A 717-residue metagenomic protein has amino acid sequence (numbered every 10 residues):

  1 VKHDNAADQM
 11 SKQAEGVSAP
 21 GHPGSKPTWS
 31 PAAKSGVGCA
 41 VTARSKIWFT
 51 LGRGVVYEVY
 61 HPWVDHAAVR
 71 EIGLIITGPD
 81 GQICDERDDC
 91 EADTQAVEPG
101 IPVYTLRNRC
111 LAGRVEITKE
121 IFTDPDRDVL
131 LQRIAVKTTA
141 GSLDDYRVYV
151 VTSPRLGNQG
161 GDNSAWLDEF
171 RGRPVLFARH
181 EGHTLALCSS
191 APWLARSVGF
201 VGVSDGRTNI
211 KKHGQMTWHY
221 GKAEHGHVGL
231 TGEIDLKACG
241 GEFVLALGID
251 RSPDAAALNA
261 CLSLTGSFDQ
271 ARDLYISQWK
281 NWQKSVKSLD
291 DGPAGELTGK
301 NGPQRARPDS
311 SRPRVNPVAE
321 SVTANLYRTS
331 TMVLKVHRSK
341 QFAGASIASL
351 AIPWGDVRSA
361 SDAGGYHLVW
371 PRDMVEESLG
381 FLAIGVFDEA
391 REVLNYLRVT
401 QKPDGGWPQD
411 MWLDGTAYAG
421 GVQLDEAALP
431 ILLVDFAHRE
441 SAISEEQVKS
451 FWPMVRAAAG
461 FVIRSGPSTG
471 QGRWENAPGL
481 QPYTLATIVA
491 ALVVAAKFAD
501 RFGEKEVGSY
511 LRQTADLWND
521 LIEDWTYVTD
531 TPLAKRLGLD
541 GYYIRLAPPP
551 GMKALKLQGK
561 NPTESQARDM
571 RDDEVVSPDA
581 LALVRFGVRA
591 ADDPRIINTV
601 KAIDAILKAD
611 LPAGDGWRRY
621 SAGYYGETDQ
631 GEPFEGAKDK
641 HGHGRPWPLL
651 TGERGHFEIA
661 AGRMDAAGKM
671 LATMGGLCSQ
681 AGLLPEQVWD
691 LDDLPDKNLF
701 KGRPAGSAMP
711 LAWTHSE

Functional and structural regions predicted by a protein language model:
V1-H22, A96, G113-T118, F122-L131 (+2 more regions): Acidic/polar, glycine-enriched structural segments that form the non-catalytic walls/loops of the carbohydrate-binding
N5-H66, V369, E377, G420-R439 (+3 more regions): C-terminal capping/lid segments that line or modulate ligand- or cofactor-binding pockets
S11-R109, A186-I210, Q283-G295: An extended acidic
A135-T138, T298, D309-A319, M332-H337 (+6 more regions): Well-ordered alpha-helical scaffold segments within catalytic/enzyme domains
K137-A140, N163-W166, R179-H180, L236 (+7 more regions): Aromatic-rich carbohydrate-recognition surfaces in CAZymes
G160, P174-V175, H180-R207, V318 (+5 more regions): Extended ligand-binding clefts on enzyme/binding-domain cores
G240-L264, W354-L368, Q409, T416-D425 (+3 more regions): The feature captures the catalytic groove of carbohydrate-active enzymes
V333-Q341, G385-P408, S450-Q471, Q513-L533 (+3 more regions): Long, well-ordered core segments of solenoidal/helical folds
